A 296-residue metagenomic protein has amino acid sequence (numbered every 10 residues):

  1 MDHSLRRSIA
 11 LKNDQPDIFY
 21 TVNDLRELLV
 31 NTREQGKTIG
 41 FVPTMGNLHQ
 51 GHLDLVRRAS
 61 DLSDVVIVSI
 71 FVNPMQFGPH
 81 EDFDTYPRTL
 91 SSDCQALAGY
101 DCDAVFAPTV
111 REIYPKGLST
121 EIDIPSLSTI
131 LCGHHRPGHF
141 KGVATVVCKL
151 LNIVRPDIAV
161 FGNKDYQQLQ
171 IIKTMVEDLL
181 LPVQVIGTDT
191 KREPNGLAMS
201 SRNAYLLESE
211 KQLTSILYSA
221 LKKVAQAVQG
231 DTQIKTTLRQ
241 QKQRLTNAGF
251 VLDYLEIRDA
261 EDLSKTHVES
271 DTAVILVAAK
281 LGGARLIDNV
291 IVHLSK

Functional and structural regions predicted by a protein language model:
D2-F250, R258-D262: Nucleotidyltransferase catalytic core that binds NTPs
Q240-K296: Phosphate/ribose-recognition catalytic cores of enzymes acting on nucleotide-derived substrates
